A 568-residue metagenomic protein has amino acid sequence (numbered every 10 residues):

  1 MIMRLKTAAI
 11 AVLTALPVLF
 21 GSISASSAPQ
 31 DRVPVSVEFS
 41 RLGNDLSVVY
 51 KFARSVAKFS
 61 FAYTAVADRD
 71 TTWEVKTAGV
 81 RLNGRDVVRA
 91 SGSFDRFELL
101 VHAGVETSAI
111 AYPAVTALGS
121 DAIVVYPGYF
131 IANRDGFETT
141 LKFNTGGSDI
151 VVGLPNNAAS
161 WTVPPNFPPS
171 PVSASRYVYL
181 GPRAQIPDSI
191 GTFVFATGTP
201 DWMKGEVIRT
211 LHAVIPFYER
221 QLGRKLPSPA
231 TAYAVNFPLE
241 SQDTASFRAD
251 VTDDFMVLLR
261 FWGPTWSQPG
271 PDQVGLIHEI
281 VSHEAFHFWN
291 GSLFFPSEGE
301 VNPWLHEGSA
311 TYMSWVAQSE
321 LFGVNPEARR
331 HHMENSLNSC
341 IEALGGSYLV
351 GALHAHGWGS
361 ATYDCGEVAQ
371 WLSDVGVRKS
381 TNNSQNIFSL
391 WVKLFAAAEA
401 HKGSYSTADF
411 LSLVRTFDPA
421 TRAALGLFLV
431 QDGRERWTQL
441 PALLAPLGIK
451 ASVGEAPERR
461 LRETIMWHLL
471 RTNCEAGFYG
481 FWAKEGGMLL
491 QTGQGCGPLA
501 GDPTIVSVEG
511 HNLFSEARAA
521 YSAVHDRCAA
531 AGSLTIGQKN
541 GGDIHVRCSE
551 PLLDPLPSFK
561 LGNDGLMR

Functional and structural regions predicted by a protein language model:
I2-V12: Bacterial N-terminal signal peptides that target proteins for export
I10-G21: Bacterial N-terminal signal peptides
A28-K51, S55-F59, E399-R568: Beta/coil-rich, acidic/histidine-enriched accessory regions frequently appended to metallopeptidases
E38-G43, V49-F59, D68-L118: A surface-exposed beta-strand-loop module
V66-W73, L100-E106, P127, R134-P169 (+2 more regions): Zn2+-dependent metallopeptidase catalytic core
A184-N302: Juxtacatalytic substrate-recognition/specificity segment
E298-V368, V377-S384, A396, A400: Acidic/His/Gly-enriched intrinsically disordered linker/tail segments that often contain short helix/coil "MoRF-like"
G351-E435: Pan-zinc metallopeptidase signature
